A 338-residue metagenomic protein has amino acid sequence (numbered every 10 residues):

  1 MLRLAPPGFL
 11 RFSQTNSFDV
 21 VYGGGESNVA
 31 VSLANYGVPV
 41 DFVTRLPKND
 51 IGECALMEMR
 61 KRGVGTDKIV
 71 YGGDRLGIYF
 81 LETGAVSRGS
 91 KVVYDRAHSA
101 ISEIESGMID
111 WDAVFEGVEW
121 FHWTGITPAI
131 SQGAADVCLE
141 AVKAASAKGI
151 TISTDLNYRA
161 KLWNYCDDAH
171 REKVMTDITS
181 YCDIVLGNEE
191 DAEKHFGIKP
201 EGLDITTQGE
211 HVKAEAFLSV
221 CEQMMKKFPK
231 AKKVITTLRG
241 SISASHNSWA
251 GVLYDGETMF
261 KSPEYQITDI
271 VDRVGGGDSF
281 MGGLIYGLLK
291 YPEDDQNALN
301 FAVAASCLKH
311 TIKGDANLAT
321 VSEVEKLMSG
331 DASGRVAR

Functional and structural regions predicted by a protein language model:
M1-G65, A85-S87, I101-S106, D269-I270 (+1 more regions): Glycine-rich phosphate/adenosyl-contacting loop at the front of the ribokinase-like
M1-R11, N247-P263: Acidic-glycine-rich active-site phosphate/pyrophosphate-binding loop
V40, T66, I152-T154, L186: Hydrophobic beta-strand scaffold residues
E82-I130: Conserved phosphate-binding/catalytic loop of the ribokinase/pfkB sugar-kinase fold
S146-T151, F228-K232: A short helix->loop->beta-strand "cap" motif at the edges of active sites that frequently abuts
K148-N157, L162: Short beta-strand/loop segments at the ligand-binding rim of alpha/beta enzyme cores
R159-T258: Conserved phosphate/ATP/ADP-binding segment of small-molecule kinases
A244, F260-D331, R335-R338: Conserved post-catalytic alpha-helical subdomain immediately downstream of the catalytic base and nucleotide-binding
